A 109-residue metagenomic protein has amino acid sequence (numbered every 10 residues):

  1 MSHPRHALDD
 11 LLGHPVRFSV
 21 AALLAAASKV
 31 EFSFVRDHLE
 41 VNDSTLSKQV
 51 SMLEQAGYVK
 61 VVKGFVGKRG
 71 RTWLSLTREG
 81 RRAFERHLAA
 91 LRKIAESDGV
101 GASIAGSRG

Functional and structural regions predicted by a protein language model:
M1-R5, A22, R82-G109: Amphipathic alpha-helical dimerization/coiled-coil segments that flank or bridge DNA-binding/regulatory modules
P4-T45, V66-S75, R82: N-terminal helix-turn-helix DNA-binding core of bacterial DNA-binding proteins
V50-S51: Short, hydrophobic-biased segments on the C-terminal half of alpha helices that form "recognition helices"
G57: Glycine-centered, phosphate/nucleic-acid-interacting loop/turn motifs that mediate DNA/RNA or nucleotide
V61: Short beta-strand "wing" residues that participate in macromolecule-binding interfaces
